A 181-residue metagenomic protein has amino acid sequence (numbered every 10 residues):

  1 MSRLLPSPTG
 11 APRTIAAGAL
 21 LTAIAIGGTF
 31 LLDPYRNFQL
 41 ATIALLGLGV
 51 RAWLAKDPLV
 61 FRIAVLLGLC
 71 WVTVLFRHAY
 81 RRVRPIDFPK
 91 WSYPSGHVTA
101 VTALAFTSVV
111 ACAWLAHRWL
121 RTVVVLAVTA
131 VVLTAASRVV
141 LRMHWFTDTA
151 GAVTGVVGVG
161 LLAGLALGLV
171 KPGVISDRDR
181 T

Functional and structural regions predicted by a protein language model:
M1-K90, T107-W114, V125: Hydrophobic alpha-helical bundle signature of multipass membrane enzymes
P85-T181: Membrane-embedded catalytic cores of phosphoryl/pyrophosphoryl-handling enzymes
